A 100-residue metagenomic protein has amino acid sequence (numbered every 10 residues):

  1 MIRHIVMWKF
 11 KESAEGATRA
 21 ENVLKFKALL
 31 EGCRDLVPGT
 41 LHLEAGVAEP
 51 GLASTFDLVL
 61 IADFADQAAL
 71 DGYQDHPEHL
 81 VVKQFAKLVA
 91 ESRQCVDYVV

Functional and structural regions predicted by a protein language model:
M1-D57, A65-D71, Y98-V100: Short S/T/G/P-rich N-terminal loop/turn motif that feeds into the first structured element of a domain
F64-A90: C-terminal structural segments of small proteins and small subunits
